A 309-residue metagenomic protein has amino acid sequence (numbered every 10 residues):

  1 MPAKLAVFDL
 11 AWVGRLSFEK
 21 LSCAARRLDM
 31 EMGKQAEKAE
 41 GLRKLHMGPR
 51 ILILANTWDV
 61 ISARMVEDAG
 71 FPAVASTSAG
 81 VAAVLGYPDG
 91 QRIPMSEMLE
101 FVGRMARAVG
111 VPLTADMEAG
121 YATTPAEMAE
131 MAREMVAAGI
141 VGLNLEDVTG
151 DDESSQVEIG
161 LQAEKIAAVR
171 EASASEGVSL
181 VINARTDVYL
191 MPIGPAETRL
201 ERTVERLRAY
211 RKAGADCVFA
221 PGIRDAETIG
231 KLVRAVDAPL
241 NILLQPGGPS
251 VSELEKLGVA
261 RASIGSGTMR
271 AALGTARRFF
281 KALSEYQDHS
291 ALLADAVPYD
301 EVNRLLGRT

Functional and structural regions predicted by a protein language model:
E31-A36, L42, G267-T309: Extended, intrinsically disordered, low-complexity segments
G33, A39-E40, L52-L54, W58-P112 (+3 more regions): Alpha/beta enzyme core
